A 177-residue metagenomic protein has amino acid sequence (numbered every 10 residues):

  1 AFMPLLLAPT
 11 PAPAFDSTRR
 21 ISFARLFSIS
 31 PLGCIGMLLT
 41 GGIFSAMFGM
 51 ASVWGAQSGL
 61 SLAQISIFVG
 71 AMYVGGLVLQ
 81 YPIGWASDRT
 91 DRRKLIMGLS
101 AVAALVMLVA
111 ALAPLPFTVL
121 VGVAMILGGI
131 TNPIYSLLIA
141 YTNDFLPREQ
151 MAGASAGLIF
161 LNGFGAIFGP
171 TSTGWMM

Functional and structural regions predicted by a protein language model:
A1-A14: C-terminal membrane-cytosol helix-exit motif in multi-pass small-molecule transporters
P31-F68: Extracytoplasmic gate region of multi-pass secondary transporters
I67-G76, L158, N162: Transmembrane alpha-helical segments of major facilitator superfamily
Y73-Y81, A166-I167: Residue-level signature of mid-helix packing/kink "hotspots" within the transmembrane helices of 12-pass Major
V78-D91, M177: Helix-to-loop junctions at the C-terminal end of transmembrane segments in multipass secondary transporters
K94-V109: Structural signature of the two symmetry-related core transmembrane helices
N132-L146: Intracellular juxtamembrane helix-capping segments at the cytosolic ends of symmetry-related transmembrane helices
E149-M177: A late C-terminal transmembrane helix in Major Facilitator Superfamily
